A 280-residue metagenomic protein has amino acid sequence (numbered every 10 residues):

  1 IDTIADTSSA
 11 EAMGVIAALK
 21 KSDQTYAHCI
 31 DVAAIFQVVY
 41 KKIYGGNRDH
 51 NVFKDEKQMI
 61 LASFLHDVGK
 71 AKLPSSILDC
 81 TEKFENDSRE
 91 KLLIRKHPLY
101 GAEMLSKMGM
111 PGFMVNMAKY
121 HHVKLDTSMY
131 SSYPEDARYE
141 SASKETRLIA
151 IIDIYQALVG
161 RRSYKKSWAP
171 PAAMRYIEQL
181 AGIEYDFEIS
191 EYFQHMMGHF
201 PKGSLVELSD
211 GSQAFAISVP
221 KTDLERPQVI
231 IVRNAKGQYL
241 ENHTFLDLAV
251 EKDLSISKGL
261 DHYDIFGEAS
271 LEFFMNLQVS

Functional and structural regions predicted by a protein language model:
I1-K42, K54, T222, I231-G237 (+1 more regions): Non-catalytic interface/linker regions that flank or bridge core catalytic/transmembrane domains
I1-R95, L105-G109: Acidic/His-rich, divalent-metal-binding segments that scaffold phosphate/diphosphate chemistry
M59-S63, L105-T146, K165, I177-L224: Histidine/acidic-rich helix-loop-helix segments that form or flank divalent-metal centers in metalloenzyme catalytic
R147-G160: Conserved beta-strand-loop-short alpha-helix elements that form and flank the Mn2+/Mg2+-coordinating active site
V159-A173: Active-site-proximal, acidic helix/loop segment immediately C-terminal to a metal-coordinating Asp/Glu
V206, P227-V232: SH3/SH3-like beta-barrel fold
